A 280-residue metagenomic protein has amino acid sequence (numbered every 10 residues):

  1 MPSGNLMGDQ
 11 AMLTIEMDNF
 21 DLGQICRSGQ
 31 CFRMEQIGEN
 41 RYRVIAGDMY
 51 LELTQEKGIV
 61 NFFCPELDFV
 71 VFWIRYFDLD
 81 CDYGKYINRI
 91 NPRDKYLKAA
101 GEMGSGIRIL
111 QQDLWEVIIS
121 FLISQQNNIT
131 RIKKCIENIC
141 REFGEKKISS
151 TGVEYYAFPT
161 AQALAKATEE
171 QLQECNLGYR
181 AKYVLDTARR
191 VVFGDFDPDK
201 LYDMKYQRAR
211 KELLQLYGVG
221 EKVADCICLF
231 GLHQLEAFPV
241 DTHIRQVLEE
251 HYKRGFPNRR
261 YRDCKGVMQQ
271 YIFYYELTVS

Functional and structural regions predicted by a protein language model:
P2-S280: HhH-family (HhH-GPD) DNA N-glycosylase catalytic core used in base-excision repair
